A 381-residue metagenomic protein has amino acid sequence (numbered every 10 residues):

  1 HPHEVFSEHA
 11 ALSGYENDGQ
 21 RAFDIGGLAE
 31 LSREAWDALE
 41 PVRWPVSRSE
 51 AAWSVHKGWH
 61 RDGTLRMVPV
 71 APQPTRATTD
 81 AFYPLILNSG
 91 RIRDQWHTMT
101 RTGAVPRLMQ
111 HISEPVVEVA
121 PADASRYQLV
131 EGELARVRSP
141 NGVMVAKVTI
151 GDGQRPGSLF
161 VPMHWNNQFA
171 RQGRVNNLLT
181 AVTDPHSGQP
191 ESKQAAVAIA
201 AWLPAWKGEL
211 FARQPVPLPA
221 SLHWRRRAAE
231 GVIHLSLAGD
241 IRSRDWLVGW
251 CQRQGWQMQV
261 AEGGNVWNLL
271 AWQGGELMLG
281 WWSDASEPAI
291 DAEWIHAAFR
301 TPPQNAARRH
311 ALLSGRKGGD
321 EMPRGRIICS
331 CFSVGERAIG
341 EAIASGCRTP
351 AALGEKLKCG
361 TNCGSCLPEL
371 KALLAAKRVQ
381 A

Functional and structural regions predicted by a protein language model:
H1-G103: Long, low-complexity segments enriched in small/aliphatic residues
H1-W36, F82, T102-E118, A122-A261: Long, contiguous, secondary-structure-rich segments that constitute the structural scaffold of globular domains
L87, V119-A120, V148, G275 (+3 more regions): Hydrophobic, well-ordered secondary-structure elements that form the walls of internal hydrophobic environments
V175-A200, Q304-G335: Cysteine/selenocysteine-centered motifs that mediate thiol-based redox chemistry or coordinate metal-sulfur cofactors
V232-R308: C-terminal catalytic lobe of FAD-dependent flavoproteins
G315-R326, A344-T361: Immediate flanking context of iron-sulfur cluster ligation sites
G325-R337, E355-A372: Local cysteine-cluster metal-coordination motifs and their immediate loop/turn environment, predominantly Fe-S cluster
Q380-A381: Intrinsic disorder at enzyme termini
